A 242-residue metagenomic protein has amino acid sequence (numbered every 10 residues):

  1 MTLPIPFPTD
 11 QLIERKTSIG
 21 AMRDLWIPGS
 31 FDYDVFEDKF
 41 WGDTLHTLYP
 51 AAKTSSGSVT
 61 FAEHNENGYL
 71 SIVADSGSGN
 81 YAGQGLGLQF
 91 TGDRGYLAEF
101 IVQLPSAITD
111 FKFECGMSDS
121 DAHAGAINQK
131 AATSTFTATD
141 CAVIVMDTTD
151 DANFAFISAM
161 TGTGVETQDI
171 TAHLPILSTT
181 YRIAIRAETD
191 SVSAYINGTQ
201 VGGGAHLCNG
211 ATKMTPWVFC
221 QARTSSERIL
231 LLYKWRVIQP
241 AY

Functional and structural regions predicted by a protein language model:
L3-A52: Extracellular carbohydrate-recognition regions
F40, F100, I183, Y233-V237: Extracellular beta-strand elements of beta-rich domains used for carbohydrate recognition/degradation or cell-matrix
G57-N80: Short carbohydrate-recognition loop motifs
I72-N153: Secretory/extracellular carbohydrate-interaction modules and structurally similar beta-sandwich "look-alikes"
A98-F100, S178-E188, V192-A194: Short tryptophan-centered beta-strand motifs in secreted/extracellular beta-sheet-rich domains of glycan-recognition
F156-R182: Short, aromatic/His-centered strand-loop micro-motif at the edge of beta-sheets
S193, R223-Y233: Extracellular carbohydrate recognition
I196-T215: Short, solvent-exposed beta-strand-to-loop segments that form ligand-recognition rims of beta-rich domains
